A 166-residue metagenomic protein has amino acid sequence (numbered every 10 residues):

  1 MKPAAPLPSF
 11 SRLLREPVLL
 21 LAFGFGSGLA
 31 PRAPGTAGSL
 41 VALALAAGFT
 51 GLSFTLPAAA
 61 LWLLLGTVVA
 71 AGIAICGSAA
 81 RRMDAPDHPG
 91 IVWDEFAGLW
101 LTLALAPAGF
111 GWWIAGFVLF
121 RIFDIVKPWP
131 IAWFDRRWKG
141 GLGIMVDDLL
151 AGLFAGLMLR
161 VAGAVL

Functional and structural regions predicted by a protein language model:
K2-L40, F54, I73-L103, I122-L153: Interhelical loop and helix-boundary elements at the membrane-water interface of polytopic inner-membrane proteins
P17-V18, A47-G51, A59, A70-A74: Short hydrophobic/aromatic-rich motifs at helix boundaries and adjacent loops
A30-F49, A60-L64, V68: Short Lys/Arg-rich amphipathic alpha-helical segments
A46-L63, T102-I114, R160-L166: Helix-coil boundary and interhelical linker segments in multi-pass alpha-helical membrane proteins
A47, L65-A74, G98, L103-A104 (+2 more regions): Alpha-helical transmembrane segments of multi-pass membrane proteins
D148-A164: Final/C-terminal transmembrane alpha-helix of multipass membrane proteins
